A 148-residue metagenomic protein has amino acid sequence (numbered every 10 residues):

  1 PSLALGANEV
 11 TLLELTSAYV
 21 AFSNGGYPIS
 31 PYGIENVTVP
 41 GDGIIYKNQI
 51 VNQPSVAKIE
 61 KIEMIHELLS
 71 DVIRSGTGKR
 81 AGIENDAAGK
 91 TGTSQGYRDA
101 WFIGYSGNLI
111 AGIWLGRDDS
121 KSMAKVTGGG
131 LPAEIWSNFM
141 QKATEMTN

Functional and structural regions predicted by a protein language model:
P1-E9: Conserved short loop/turn motifs at secondary-structure junctions
E9-N148: A penicillin-recognizing enzyme superfamily signal
